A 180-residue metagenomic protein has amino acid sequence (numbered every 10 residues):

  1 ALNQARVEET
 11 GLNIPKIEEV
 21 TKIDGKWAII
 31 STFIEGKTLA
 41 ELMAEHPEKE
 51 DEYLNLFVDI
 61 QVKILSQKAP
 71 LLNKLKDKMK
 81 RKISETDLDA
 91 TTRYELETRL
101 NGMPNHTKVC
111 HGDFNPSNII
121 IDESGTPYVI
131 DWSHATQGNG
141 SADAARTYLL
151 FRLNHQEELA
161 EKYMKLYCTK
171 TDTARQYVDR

Functional and structural regions predicted by a protein language model:
A1-I30, I34-I64: A conserved alpha-helical element in kinase catalytic cores
E8, L65-K68, P104, R152 (+1 more regions): Protein kinase-like catalytic domain
T38, I119, Q137-N139, L149: Conserved protein kinase catalytic core
L65-G112, I120-S124, Y128: An alpha-helical support segment within catalytic cores of ATP-dependent transferases
T107, G140-A142: Activation segment/activation loop of eukaryotic-type protein kinase catalytic domains
D131-A135: Activation of the activation-loop gatekeeper triad in protein kinase-fold domains
D143-D172: Active-site activation/catalytic loop segments of kinase-like enzymes and analogous catalytic loops in related
T173-R180: Short, intrinsically disordered, charge-balanced linker/junction segments flanking boundaries in proteins
